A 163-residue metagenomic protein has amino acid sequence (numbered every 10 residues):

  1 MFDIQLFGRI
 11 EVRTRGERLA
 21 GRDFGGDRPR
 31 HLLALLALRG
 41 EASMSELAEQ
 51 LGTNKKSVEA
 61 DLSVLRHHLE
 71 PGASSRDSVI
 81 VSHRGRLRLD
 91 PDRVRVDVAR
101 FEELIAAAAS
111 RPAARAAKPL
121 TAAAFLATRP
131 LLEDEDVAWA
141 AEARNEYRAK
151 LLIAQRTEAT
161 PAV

Functional and structural regions predicted by a protein language model:
M1-V163: Intrinsically disordered, low-complexity protein-interaction/activation regions
